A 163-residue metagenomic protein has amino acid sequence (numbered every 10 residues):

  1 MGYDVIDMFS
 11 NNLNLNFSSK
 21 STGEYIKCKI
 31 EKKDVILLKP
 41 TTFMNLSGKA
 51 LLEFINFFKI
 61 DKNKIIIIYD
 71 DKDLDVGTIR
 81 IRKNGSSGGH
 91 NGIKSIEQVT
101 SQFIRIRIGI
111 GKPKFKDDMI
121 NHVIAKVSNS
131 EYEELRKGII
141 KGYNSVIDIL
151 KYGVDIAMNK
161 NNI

Functional and structural regions predicted by a protein language model:
M1-K83, K94-I104, K114-D118, E133-N162: Nucleotide and nucleotide-moiety/phosphate-recognizing core
R80-S86, H122-V127: Short glycine-enriched, charge-decorated loop/helix-capping segments at active-site entrances that position
G89-G92: Hydrophobic alpha-helical segments within soluble ligand-binding/sensing domains
S128-Y132: Active-site oxyanion-binding pockets that recognize sulfate/phosphate
